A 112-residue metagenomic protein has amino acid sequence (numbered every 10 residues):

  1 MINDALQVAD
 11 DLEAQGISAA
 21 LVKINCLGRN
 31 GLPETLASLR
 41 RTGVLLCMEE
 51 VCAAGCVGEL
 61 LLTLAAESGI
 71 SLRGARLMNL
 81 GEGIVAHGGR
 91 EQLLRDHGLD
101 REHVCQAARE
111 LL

Functional and structural regions predicted by a protein language model:
M1-L112: Thiamine diphosphate
